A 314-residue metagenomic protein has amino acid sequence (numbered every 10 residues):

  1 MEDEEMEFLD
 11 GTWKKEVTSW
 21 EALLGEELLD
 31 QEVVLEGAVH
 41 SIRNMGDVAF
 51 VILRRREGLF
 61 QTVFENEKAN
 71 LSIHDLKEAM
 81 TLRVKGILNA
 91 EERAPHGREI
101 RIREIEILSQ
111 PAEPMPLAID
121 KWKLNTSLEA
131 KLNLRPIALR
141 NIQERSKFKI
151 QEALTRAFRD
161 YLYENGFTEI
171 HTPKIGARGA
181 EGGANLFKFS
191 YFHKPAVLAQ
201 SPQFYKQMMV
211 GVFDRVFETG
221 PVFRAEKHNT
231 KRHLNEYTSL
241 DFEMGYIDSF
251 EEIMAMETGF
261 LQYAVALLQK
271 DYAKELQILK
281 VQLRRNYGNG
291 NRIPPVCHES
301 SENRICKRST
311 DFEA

Functional and structural regions predicted by a protein language model:
M1-A314: Class II aminoacyl-tRNA synthetase catalytic cores and aaRS-like
